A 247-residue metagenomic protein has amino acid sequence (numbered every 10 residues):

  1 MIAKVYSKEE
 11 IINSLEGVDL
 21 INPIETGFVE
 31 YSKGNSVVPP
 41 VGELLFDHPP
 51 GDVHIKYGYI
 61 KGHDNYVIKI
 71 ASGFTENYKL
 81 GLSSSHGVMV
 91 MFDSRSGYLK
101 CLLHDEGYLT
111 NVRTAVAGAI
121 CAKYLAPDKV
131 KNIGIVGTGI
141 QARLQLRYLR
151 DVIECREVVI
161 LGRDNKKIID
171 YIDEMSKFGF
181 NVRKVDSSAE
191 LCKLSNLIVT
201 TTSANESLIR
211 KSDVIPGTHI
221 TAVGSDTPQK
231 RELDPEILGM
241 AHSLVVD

Functional and structural regions predicted by a protein language model:
M1-N111, A117-A119, A126-K129: N-terminal ligand-binding/catalytic initiation module
L125-N132, E154, I215-P216: Short helix-loop-beta connector
T138-G139: Glycine-rich Rossmann-fold phosphate-binding loop(s) that bind the pyrophosphate of adenine dinucleotide cofactors
A142-R143: N-terminal Rossmann-fold NAD(P) dinucleotide-binding loop
D151-F178: NAD(P)-binding Rossmann-fold cofactor-contacting core
F180-S195, K211: Short acidic low-complexity segments
T202-A204, G224-S225: Short glycine-/small-residue-rich Rossmann-like dinucleotide-binding loops
V214, V223-D247: Rossmann-fold NAD(P)-binding glycine/threonine-rich loop
